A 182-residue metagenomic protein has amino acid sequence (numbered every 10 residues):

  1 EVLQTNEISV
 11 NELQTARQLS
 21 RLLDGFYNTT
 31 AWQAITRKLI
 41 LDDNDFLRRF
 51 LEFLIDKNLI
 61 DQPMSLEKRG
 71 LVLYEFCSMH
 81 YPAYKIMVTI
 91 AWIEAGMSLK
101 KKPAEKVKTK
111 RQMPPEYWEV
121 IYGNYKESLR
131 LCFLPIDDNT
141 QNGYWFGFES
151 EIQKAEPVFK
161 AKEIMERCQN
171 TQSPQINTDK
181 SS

Functional and structural regions predicted by a protein language model:
E1-D42: A structural motif corresponding to the C-terminal lobe/cap of the Radical SAM core domain
S9, Q18, N28, L41-D42 (+4 more regions): General structural signal for secondary-structure boundaries
L13, L19, L54, I60 (+5 more regions): Extended hydrophobic/Leu-rich segments
L23-T30, K57-D61, H80-Y84, K100: Short secondary-structure junctions and interdomain/linker hinges
A31-M79: An accessory alpha-helical subdomain
P63-W118: Hydrophobic, aromatic-lined core segments that form the binding pocket/scaffold for planar heteroaromatic ligands
Q112-Q169: Charge-dense, extended regions
N170-S182: Short, low-complexity, charge-dense intrinsically disordered segments
